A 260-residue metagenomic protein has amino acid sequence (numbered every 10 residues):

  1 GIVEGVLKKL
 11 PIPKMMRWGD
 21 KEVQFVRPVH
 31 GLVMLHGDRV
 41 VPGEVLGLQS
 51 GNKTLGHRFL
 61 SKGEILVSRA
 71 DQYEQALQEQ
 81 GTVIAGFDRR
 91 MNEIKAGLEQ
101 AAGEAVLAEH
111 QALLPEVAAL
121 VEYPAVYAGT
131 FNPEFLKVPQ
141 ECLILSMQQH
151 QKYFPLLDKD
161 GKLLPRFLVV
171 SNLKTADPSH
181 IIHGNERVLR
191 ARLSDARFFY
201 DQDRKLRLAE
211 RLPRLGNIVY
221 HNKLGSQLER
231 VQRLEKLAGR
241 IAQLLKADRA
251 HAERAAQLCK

Functional and structural regions predicted by a protein language model:
G1-L136, E141-L143: Long, basic N-terminal domains or extensions that often function in RNA/ssDNA interaction or organelle/cellular
I2-K9, G97-E104, E116-P124, S171 (+5 more regions): Generic, well-ordered alpha-helical scaffold segments in large soluble proteins
R17, Q24, G31-L35, P42-E44 (+7 more regions): Structured core elements
E22, L107, S179, D201-A209 (+2 more regions): Conserved phosphate/pyrophosphate-binding and hydrolysis machinery centered on Walker-type P-loop NTPases, extending
V23, R39-V41, L46-S50, K159-G161 (+3 more regions): Short, glycine-/Ser/Thr-/acidic-enriched flexible segments
M34, I144-F154, N185-Q202: Conserved alpha/beta core surface patches that mediate binding of polyanionic ligands
Y127, Q148, K152-L156, D160-K162 (+3 more regions): Alpha-helical phosphate/pyrophosphate-handling elements in metalloenzyme active cores
K162-P165, R204-G216: Active-site-adjacent bridging/hinge elements
